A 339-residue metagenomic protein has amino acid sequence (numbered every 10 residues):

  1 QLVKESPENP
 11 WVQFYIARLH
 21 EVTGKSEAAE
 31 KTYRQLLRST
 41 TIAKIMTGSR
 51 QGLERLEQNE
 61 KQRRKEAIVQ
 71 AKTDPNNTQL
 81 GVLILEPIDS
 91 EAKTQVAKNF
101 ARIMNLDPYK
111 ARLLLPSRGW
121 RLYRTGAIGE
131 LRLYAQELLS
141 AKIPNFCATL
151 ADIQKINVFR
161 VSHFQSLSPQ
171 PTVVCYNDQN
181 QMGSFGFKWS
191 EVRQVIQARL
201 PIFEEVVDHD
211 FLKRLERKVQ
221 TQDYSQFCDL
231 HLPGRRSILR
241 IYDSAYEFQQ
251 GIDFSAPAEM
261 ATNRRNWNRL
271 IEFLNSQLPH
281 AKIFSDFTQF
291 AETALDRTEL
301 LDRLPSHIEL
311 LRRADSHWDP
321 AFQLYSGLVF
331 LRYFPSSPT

Functional and structural regions predicted by a protein language model:
P7, T41-K44: Short coil turns that delineate tetratricopeptide repeat
W11, I45-G48: Start-of-helix register in tetratricopeptide repeats
P171-C175, F185-F203: Phosphoinositide-dependent membrane-docking surfaces
